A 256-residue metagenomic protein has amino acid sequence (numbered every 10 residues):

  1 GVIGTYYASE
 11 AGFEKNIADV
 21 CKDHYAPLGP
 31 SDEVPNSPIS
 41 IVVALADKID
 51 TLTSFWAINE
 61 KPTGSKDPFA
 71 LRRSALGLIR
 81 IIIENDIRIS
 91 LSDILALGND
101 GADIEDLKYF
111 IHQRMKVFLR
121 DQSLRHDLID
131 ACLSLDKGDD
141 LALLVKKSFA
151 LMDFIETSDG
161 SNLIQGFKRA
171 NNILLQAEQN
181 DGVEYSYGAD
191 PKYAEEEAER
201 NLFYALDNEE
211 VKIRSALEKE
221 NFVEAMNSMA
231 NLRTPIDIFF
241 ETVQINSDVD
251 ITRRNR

Functional and structural regions predicted by a protein language model:
G1-R256: Amphipathic alpha-helical "coupling" segments that flank catalytic cores
